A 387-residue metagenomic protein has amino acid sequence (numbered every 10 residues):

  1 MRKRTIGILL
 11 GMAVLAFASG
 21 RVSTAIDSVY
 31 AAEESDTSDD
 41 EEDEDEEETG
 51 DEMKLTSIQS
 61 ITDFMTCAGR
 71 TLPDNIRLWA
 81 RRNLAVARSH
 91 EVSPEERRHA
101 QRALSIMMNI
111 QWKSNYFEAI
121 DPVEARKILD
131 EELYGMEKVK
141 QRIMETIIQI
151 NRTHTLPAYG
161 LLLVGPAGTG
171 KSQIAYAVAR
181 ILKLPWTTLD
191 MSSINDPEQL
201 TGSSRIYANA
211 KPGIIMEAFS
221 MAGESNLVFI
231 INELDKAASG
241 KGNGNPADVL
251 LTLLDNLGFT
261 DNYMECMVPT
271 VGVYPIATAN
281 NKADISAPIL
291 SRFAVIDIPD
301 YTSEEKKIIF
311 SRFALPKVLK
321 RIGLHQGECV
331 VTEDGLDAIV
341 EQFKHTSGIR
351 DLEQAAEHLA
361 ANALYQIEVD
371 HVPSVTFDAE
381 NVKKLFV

Functional and structural regions predicted by a protein language model:
I6-S23: Hydrophobic alpha-helical topogenic segments used for membrane insertion/localization
G69-L78, S114-N115, G223, N281-S291 (+2 more regions): Conserved C-terminal "switch" segment of AAA+ ATPases
R81-P94, Q101-K113, I120-V164: Pre-Walker A (pre-P-loop) alpha-helix and adjacent loop at the N terminus of AAA/AAA+ ATPase modules, a conserved
P157-M191, S220: Walker A/P-loop
L163-G165, G202, E233: The Walker A (P-loop) glycine that initiates the GxxxxGKT/S ATP-binding motif of P-loop NTPases
I181-A210, A218, E305: AAA+/P-loop NTPase substrate/partner-engagement loops
A222-I230, D261-A279, G327-V331, T376-E380: AAA+/SF3 P-loop NTPase mechanochemical coupling elements
I231-P269: Conserved catalytic/switch belt of AAA+ P-loop NTPases
